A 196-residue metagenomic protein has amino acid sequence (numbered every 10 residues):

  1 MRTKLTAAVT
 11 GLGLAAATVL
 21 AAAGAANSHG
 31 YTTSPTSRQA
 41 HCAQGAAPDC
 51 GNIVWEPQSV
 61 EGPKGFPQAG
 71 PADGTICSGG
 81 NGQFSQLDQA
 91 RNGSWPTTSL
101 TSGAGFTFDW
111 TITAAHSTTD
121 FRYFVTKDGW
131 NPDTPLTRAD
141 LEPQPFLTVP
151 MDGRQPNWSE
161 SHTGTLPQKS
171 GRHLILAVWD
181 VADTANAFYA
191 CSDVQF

Functional and structural regions predicted by a protein language model:
M1-S28: Secretory targeting and sorting signals
A26-R138: N-terminal "mature-chain" segments and other terminal, solvent-exposed stretches
G103-T107, S159-S161, Y189: Intrinsic-disorder/low-complexity, polar/charged segments enriched in Ser/Thr/Lys/Arg/Asp/Glu/Gln
T107-T111, F124, S161-T165, L176-V178: Residues within well-ordered beta-strands of beta-sheet-rich folds
A114-H116, D128-W130, L166-G171, F196: A short, structured loop/turn motif at beta-sheet edges
T126, P167-T184: Internal, hydrophobic beta-strand segments that form the core of beta-sheet-rich folds
L136-G164: Extracellular carbohydrate recognition and processing domains and analogous Trp-centered ligand-binding platforms
A185-F196: Short beta-strand elements
